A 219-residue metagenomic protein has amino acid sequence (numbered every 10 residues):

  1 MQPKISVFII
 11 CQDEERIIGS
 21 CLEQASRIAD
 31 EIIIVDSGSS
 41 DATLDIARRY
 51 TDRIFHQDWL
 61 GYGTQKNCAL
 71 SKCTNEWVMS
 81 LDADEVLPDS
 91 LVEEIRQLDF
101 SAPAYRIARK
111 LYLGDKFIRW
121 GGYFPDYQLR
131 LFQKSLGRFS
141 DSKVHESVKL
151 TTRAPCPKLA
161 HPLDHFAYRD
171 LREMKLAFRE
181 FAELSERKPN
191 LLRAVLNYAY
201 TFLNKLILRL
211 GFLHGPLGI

Functional and structural regions predicted by a protein language model:
K4-S6, E31: Cell-envelope/extracellular polymer assembly enzymes that use nucleotide-activated donors
I9-I28: Short, well-formed alpha-helical segments that are part of the catalytic scaffolds of diverse glycosyltransferases
R16-G19, D41-Y50, S90-L91: Acidic helix N-cap motif at the loop->helix transition within catalytic regions of sugar-transfer enzymes
Q24, D36-D45, W59, D82: A conserved acidic beta->alpha catalytic loop
D30, D52, E76, D84 (+1 more regions): Conserved acidic residues
D30, L44-K72: Conserved donor nucleotide-binding strand/loop of the catalytic core
T64-L70, W77-L81, P88-I219: Catalytic-site signature of metal-activated, phosphate-bearing donor transferases, centered on the GT-A/GT-A-like
